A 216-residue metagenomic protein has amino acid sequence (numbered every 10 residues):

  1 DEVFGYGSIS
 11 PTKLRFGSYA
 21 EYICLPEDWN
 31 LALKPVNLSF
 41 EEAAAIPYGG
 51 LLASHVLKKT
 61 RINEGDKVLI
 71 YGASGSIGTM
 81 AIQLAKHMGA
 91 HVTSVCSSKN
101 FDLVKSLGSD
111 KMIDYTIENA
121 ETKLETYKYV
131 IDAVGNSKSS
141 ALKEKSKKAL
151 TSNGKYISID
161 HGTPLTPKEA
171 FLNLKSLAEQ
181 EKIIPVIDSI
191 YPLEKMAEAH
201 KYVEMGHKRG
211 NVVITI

Functional and structural regions predicted by a protein language model:
D1, A20-E21, E42, D110 (+2 more regions): Extracytoplasmic/periplasmic beta-strand context in beta-sandwich domains, especially the cupredoxin/COX2 CuA-binding
D1, G65-D66, G154: Nucleotide donor/acceptor-binding cores
G5-L69: NAD(P)H dinucleotide-binding glycine-rich loop of Rossmann-like/cofactor-binding domains, especially the beta1-alpha1
S18-Y19, S97-L103, P167-A170: Short, glycine/polar-rich helix-capping loops at beta-to-alpha or helix-loop-helix junctions that flank or form
A43-D114: Mid-domain Rossmann-like dinucleotide-binding core that forms the NAD(H)/NADP(H) cofactor-binding site
A53, A85, V104, V130 (+3 more regions): Terminal peptide-recognition signature
H91-T93, D102-G162, K168: Glycine-rich cofactor phosphate-binding loops and adjacent beta1-alpha1 units of small-molecule cofactor enzyme domains
F171-I216: C-terminal hydrophobic helical "lid"/dimerization subdomain of Rossmann-like NAD(P)H-dependent oxidoreductases
